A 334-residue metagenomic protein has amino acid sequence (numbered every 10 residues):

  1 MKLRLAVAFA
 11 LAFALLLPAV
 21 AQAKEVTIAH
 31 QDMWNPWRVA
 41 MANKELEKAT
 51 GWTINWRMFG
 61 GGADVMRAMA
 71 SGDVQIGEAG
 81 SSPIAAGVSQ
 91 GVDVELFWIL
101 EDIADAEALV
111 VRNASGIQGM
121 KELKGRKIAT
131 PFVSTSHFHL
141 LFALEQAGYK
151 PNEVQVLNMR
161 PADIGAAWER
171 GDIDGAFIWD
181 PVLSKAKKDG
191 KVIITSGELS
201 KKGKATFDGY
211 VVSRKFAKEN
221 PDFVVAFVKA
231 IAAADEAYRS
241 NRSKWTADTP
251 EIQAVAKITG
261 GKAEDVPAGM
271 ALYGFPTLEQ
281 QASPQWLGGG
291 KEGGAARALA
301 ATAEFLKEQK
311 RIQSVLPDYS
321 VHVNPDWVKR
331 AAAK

Functional and structural regions predicted by a protein language model:
M1-L5: Positively charged n-region of N-terminal signal peptides that target proteins for export
A6-P18: Bacterial N-terminal signal peptides
A19-A23: Boundary at the C-terminal end of the N-terminal hydrophobic targeting segment
K24-M159, D163-G165, D174-D180, S196-G197 (+1 more regions): Short, glycine-/small- and polar/acidic-enriched structural segments that line small-molecule recognition paths
T50, D73, E78, V88 (+9 more regions): Sec/Tat-exported extracytoplasmic proteins
S82, D163-G260: Pocket-lining segment of extracytoplasmic ligand-binding domains
K218-R311: Secondary-structure end/capping motifs
A295-K334: Conserved C-terminal helix/tail region of periplasmic/extracytoplasmic solute-binding proteins
